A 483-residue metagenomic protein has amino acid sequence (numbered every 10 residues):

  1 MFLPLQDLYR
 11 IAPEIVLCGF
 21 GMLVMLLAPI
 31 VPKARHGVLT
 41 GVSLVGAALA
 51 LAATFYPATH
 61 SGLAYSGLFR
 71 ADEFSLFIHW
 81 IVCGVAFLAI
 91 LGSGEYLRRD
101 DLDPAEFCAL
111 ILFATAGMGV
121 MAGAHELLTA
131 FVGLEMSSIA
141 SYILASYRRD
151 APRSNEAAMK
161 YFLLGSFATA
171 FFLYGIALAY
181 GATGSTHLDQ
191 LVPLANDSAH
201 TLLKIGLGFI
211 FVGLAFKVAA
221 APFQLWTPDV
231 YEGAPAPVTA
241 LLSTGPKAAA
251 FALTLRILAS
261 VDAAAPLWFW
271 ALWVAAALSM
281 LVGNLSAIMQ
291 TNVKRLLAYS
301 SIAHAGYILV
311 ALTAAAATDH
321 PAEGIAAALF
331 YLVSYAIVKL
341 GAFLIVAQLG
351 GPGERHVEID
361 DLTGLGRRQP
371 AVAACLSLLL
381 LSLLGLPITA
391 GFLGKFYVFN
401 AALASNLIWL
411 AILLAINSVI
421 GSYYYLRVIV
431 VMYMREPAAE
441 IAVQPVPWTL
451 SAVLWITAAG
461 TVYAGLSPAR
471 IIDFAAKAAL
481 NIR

Functional and structural regions predicted by a protein language model:
M1-R483: Alpha-helical transmembrane segments of multi-pass membrane proteins predominantly involved in bioenergetics
